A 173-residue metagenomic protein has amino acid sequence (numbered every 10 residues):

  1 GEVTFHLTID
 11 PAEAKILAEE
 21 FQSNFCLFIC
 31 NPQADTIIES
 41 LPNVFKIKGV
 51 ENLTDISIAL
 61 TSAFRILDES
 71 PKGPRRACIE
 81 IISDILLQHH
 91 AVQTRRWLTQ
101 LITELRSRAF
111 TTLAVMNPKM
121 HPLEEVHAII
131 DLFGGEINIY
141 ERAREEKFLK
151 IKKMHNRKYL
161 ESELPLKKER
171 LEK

Functional and structural regions predicted by a protein language model:
G1-K48: Conserved P-loop
V3, C26, G73-R76, S107-V115: Loop/turn-to-beta-strand initiation segments
I9-A12, E20, E51-A59, V92-R96 (+2 more regions): Charged, alpha-helix-enriched surfaces in structured cytosolic catalytic cores of large nucleotide-utilizing machines
D10-A14, P32-T36, S83-D84, P118-P122 (+1 more regions): Conserved nucleotide-binding/hydrolysis micro-motifs of P-loop NTPases
E20-F21, D68-P71, E104-R108, I130-D131: Conserved catalytic network of the ASCE P-loop NTPase/AAA+ motor domain
A34-T103: Phosphate-binding/switch loop-helix module in NTP-utilizing enzymes
H90-T111, N117-K119, E125: Conserved binding-pocket/active-site segment within a compact domain
F110, M116-K173: Phosphate-binding/switch region of NTP-binding enzymes
